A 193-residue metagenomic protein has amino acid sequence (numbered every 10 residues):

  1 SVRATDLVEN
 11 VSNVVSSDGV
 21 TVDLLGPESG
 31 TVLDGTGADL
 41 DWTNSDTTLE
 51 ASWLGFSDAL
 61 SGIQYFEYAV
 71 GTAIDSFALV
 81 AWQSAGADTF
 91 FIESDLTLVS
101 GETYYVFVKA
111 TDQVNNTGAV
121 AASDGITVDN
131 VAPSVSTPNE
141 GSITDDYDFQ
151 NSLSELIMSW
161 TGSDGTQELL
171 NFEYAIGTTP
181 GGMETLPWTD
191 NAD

Functional and structural regions predicted by a protein language model:
D6-N10, S16-G35, D41, D58 (+4 more regions): Flexible, low-complexity linkers/stalks enriched in Thr/Pro that connect modular domains
T47-L60, S154-T166: Conserved aromatic anchor
F56-F77, S163-E184: Solvent-exposed loop/turn segments flanking beta-strands in beta-repeat/beta-sandwich domains
A81-D88, P187-D193: Short beta-strand segments within Ig-like beta-sandwich modules, predominantly Fibronectin type-III
T89-S94: Short strand-edge motifs at loop-to-beta-strand transitions and within beta-strands of extracellular beta-rich domains
D95-E102: Surface-exposed, short loops/turns at beta-strand junctions within beta-sandwich domains
